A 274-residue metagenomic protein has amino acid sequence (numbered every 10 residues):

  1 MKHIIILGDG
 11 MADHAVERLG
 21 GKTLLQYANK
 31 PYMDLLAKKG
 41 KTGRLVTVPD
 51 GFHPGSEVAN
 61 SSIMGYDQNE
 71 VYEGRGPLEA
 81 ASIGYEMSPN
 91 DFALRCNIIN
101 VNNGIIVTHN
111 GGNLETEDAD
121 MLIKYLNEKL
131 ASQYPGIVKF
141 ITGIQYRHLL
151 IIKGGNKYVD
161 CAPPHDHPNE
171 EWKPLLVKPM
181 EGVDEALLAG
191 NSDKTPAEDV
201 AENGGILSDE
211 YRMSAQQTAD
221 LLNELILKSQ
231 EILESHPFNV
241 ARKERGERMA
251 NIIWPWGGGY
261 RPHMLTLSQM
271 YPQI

Functional and structural regions predicted by a protein language model:
M1-H3, K39, A93-R95, Q145-Y146 (+2 more regions): Short coil/turn connectors at secondary-structure junctions
K2-H14, L35-L36, A241-R242, A250-W254: Beta-strand elements within well-structured catalytic alpha/beta cores of enzymes that handle phosphate/sulfate esters
A12-F140, Q145, I151: Active-site nucleophile/metal-coordination loop of metallo-enzymes that catalyze phosphate/sulfate and related
A15-L19, E210-R212, P272: Glycine- and acidic
A15-V16, Y158-C161, P262-L265: Short helix/loop capping segments that flank catalytic or ligand/cofactor-binding pockets
A37-K38, Q230, E234, P272: Alpha-helix boundary recognition
G112-I252, G258: Glycine-rich, mobile lid/loop segments that gate access to catalytic sites or pores
E247-I274: Long, well-ordered mid-to-C-terminal structural blocks that present hydrophobic/aromatic surfaces
